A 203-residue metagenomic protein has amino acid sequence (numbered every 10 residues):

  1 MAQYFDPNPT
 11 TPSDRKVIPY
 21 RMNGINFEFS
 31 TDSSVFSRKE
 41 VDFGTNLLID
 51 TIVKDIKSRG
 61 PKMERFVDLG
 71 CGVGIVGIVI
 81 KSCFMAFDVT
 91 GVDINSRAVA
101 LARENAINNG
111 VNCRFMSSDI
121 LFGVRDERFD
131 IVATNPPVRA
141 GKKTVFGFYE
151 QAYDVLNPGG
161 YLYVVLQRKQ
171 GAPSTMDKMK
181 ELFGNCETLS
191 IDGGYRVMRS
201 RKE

Functional and structural regions predicted by a protein language model:
M1-N23, S34-S37: N-terminal auxiliary segments of SAM/dcSAM-dependent transferases
G44-T134: Conserved SAM/SAH cofactor-binding pocket of Class I
I80, A152, M179: Class I S-adenosylmethionine-dependent transferase superfamily signal
D93-R97, T144, Q167: Short beta->alpha hinge that forms the Motif I/post-I loop of the SAM-binding pocket
G147-P158: A short glycine-rich, Lys/Arg-flanked "PGG" loop and its adjoining helix->strand segment in the class I
G159-L166: Conserved beta-strand signature within the Rossmann-like core of class I S-adenosyl-L-methionine
Q167-G184: Conserved class I S-adenosyl-L-methionine
G184, I191-E203: Core SAM-dependent methyltransferase catalytic element
